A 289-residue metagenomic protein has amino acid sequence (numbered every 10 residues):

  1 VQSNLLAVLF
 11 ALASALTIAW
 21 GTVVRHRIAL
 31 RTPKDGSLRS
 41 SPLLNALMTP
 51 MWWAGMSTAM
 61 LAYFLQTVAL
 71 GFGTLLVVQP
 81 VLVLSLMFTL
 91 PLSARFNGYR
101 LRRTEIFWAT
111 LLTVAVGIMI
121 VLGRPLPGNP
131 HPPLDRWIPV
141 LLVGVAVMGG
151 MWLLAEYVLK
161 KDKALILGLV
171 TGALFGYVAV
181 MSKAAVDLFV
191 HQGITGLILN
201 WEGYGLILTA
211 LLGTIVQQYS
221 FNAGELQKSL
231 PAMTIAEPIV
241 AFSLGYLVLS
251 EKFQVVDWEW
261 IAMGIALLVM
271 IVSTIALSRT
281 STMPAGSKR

Functional and structural regions predicted by a protein language model:
V1-R289: Polytopic alpha-helical membrane proteins, predominantly small-molecule transporters/carriers
